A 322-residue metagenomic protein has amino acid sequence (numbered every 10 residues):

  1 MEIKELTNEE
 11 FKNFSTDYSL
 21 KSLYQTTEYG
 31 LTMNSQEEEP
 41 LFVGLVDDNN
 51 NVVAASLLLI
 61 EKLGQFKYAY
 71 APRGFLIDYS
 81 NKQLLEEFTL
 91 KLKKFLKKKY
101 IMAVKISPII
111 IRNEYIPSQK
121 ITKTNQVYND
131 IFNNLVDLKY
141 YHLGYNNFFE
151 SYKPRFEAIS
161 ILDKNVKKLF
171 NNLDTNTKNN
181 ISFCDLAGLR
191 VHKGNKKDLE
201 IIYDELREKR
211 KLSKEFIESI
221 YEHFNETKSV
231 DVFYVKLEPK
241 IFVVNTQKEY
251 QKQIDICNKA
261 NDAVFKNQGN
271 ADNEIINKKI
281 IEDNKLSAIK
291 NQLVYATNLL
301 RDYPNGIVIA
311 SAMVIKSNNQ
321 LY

Functional and structural regions predicted by a protein language model:
M1-E2: Extreme N-terminal starter segment of soluble prokaryotic enzymes
E5-N49, A54-Q65, Y140-E150, I161 (+1 more regions): A conserved beta-strand-loop-helix scaffold within acyl/acetyltransferase catalytic domains
F66-E150, R301-A310, N318-Y322: Acyl-donor binding region in acyl/amide transferases
R73-F75, I110, L162, Y203-L206: Short, histidine-centered active-site or binding-site loop motifs used for metal coordination, general acid-base
V166: A nucleotide-sugar donor-handling region in carbohydrate enzymes
